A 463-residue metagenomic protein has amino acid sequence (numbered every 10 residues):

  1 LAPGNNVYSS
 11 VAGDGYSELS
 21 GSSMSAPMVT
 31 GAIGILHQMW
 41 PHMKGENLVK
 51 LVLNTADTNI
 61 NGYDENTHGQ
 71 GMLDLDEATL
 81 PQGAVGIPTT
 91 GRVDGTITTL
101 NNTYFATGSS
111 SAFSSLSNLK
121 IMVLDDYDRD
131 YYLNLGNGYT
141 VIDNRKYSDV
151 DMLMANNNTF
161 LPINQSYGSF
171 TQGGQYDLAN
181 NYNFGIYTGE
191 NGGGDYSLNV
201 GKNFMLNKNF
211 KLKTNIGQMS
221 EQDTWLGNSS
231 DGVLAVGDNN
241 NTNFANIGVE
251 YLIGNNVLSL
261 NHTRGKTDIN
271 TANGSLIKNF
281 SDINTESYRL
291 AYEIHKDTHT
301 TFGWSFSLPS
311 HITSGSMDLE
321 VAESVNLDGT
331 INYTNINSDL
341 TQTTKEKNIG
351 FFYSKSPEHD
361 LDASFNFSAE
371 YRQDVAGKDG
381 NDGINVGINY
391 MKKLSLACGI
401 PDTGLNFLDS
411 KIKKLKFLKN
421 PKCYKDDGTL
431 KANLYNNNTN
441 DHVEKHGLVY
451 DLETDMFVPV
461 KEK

Functional and structural regions predicted by a protein language model:
L1-G34, Q38, H42: Extracellular S/T/G-rich loop segment that most often corresponds to the catalytic His/Ser-adjacent loop
P3-N5, S10-G13, S22, T55-A56 (+3 more regions): Active-site-proximal beta-strand/loop segments in catalytic clefts of secreted hydrolases
Y16-L19, A26, N54-I87, S395-K463: Cleavable N-terminal export/targeting peptides
Q38-N144, K425: C-terminal subdomain of the subtilisin-like protease fold in secreted/lumenal serine endopeptidases
D126-I253, L258-R264, K378: Outer membrane beta-barrel translocator domains of Type V secretion systems
N180, L206-K208, G254-N255, T298 (+2 more regions): Short coil turns and loop connectors of transmembrane beta-barrels in diderm outer membranes and organellar homologs
F184-G185, K213-N239, F244-E250, S259-V375 (+2 more regions): Outer membrane beta-barrel transmembrane domains
T301, N381-I400: Outer-membrane beta-barrel "beta-signal"
